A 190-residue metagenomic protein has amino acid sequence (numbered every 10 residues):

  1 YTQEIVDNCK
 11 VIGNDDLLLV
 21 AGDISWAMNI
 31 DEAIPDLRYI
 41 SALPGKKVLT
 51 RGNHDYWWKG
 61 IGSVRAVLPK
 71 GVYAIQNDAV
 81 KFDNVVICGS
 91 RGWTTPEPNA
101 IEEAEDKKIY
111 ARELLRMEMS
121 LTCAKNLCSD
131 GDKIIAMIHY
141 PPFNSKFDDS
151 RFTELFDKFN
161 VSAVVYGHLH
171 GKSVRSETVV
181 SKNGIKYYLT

Functional and structural regions predicted by a protein language model:
Y1-D83, S150-V161, N183-I185, L189: Core catalytic region of metal-dependent phosphoesterases/phosphodiesterases, especially metallo-beta-lactamase-like
S25, D55, G92, L169-H170: Short, flexible micro-motifs
W58-D148, L155: Conserved catalytic scaffold of divalent metal-dependent phosphoesterases
A136-F143, S162-S173: Histidine-centered catalytic micro-motifs
Y166-K186, T190: Acidic, low-complexity terminal tails and accessory targeting/binding regions of phosphate-metabolizing enzymes
